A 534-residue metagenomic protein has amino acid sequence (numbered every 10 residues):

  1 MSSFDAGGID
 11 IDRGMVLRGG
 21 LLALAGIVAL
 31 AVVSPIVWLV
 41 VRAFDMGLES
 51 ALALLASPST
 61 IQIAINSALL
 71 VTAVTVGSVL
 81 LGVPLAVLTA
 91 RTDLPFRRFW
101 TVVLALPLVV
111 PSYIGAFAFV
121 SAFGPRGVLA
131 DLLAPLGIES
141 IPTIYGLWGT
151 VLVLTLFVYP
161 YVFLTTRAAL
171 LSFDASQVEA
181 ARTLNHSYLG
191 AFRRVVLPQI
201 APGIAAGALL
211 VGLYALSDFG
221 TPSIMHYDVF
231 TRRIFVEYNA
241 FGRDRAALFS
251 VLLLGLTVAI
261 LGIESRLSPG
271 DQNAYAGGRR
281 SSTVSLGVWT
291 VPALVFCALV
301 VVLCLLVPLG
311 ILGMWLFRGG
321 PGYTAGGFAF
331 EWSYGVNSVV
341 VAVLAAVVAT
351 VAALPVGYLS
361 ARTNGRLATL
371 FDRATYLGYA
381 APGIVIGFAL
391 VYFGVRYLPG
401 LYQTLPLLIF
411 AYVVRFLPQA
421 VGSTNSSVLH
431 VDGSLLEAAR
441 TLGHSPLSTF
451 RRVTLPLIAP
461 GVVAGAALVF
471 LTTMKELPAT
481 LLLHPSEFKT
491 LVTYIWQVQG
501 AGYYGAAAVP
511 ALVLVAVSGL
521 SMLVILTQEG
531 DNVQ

Functional and structural regions predicted by a protein language model:
M1-L24, S265-L299, V524-Q534: Transmembrane alpha-helical segments of polytopic membrane transport and secretion proteins
S2-F4, V40-L52, G124-L136, M225-T231 (+4 more regions): Peri-membrane helix termini and adjoining interfacial loops of integral membrane proteins
R13-D45, P58-L170, Q199-F219, L248-G262 (+7 more regions): Membrane-water interface segments at the C-terminal ends of transmembrane alpha-helices in multi-pass inner-membrane
G47, R167-Q177, Y188, Y227 (+6 more regions): Transmembrane helix boundary and interhelical loop/hinge segments in multi-pass membrane proteins
E49-A56, T101, A134, A175-T183 (+12 more regions): Short amphipathic alpha-helical coupling elements at transmembrane boundaries
T92-F96, L171-S176, N185-L189, N239-R243 (+5 more regions): Juxtamembrane helix-boundary/capping and inter-helix hinge elements in multi-pass membrane proteins
L184-N185, P198, L442-G443, P456: Glycine/proline-centered hinge or cleavage motifs at structural transition points of membrane proteins
L216-R243, L477-Y504: Glycine-rich helix-loop "coupling/hinge" segments at transmembrane-helix boundaries in multipass transporters
